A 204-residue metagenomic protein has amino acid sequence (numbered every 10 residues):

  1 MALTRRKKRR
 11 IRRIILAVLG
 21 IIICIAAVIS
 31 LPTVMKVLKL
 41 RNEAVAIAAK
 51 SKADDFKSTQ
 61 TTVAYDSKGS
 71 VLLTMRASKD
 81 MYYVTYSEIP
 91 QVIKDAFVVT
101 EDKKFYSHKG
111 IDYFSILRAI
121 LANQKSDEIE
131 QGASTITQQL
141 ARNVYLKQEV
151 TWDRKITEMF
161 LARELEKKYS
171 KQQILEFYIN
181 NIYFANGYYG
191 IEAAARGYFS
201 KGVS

Functional and structural regions predicted by a protein language model:
M1-S204: Juxtamembrane regions of bacterial inner-membrane/periplasmic proteins, predominantly the peptidoglycan biogenesis
